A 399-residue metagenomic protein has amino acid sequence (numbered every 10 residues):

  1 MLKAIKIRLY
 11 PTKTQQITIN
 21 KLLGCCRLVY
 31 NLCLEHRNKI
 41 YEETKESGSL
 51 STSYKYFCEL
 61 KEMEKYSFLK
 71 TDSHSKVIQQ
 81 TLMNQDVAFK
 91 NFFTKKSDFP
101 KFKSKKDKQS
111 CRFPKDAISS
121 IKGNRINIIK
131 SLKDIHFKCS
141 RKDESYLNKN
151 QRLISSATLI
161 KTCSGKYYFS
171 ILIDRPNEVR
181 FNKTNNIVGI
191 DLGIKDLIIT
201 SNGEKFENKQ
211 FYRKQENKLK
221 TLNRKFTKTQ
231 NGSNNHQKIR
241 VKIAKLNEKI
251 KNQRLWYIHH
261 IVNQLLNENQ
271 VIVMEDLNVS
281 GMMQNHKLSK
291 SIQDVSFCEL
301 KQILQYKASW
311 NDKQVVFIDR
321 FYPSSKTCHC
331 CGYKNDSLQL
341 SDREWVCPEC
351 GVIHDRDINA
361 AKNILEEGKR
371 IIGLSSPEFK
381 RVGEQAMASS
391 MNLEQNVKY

Functional and structural regions predicted by a protein language model:
M1-I78: Gly/serine-rich nucleotide phosphate-binding loop at the start of the catalytic core of nucleotide/ADP-ribose-handling
L2, K290-S291, V295-Y399: Positively charged, low-complexity nucleic-acid-binding target-recognition regions
T12, K122, T162-S164, S201-E204 (+2 more regions): Short acidic-glycine loop/turn motifs at beta-strand connectors
C33, T81-F92, I358-E367: Stable alpha-helical structural segments in soluble proteins, enriched in small hydrophobic residues
I40-S67, Q151-A157, T162-V188, L192-K301 (+1 more regions): Substrate-contacting helices/loops that form the catalytic groove of nucleic-acid and nucleotide-polymer processing
S53-C163: Acidic carboxylate diad motif detector
G123-K130, Y167-I171, W345-C347: Generic recognition of long tandem-repeat/solenoid scaffolds
